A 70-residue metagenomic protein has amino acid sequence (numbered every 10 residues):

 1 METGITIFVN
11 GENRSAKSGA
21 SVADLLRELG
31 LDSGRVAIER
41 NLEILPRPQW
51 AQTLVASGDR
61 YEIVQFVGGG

Functional and structural regions predicted by a protein language model:
M1-G69: Ubiquitin-like/PB1-type beta-grasp interaction modules and other compact soluble beta-rich domains
